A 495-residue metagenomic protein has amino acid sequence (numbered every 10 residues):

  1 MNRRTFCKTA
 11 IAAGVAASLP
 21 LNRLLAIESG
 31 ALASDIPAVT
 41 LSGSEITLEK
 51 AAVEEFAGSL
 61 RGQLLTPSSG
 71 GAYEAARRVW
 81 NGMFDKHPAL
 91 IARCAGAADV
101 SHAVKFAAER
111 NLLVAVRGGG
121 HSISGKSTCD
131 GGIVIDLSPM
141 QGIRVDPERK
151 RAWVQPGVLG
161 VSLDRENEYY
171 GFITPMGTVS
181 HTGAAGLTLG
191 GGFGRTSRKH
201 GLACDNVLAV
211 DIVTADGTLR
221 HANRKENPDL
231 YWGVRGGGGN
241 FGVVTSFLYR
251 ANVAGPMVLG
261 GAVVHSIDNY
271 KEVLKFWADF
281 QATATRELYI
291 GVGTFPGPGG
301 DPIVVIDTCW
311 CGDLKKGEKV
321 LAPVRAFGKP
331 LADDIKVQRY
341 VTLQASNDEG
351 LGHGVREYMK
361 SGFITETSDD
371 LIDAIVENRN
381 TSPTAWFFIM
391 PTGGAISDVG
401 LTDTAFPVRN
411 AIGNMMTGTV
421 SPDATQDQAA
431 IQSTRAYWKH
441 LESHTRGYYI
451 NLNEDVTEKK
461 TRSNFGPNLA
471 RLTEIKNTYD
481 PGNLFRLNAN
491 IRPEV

Functional and structural regions predicted by a protein language model:
N2-V495: Soluble FAD-dependent oxygen oxidases
